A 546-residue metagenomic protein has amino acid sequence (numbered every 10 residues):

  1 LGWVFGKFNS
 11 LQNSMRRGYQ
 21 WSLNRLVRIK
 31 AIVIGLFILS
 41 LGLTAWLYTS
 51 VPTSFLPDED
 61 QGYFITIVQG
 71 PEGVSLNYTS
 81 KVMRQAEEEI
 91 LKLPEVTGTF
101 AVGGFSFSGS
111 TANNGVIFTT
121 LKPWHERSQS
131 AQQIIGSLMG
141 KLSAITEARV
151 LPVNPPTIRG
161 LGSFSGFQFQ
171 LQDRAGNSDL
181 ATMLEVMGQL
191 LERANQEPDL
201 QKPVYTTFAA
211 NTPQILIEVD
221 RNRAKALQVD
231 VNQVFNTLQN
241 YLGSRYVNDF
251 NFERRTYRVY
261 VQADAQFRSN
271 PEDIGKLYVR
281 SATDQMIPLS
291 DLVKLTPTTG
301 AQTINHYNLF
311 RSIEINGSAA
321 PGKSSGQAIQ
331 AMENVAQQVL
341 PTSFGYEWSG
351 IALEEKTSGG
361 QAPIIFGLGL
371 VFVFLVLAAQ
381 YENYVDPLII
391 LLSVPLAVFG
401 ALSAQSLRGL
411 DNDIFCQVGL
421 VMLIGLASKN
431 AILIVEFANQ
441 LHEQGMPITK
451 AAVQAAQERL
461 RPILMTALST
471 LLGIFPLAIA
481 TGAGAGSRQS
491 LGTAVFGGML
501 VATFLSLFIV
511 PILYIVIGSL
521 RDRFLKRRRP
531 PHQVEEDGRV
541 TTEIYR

Functional and structural regions predicted by a protein language model:
L1-L26, L292, E354, L388 (+3 more regions): Hydrophobic alpha-helical segments of integral membrane proteins, encompassing both true transmembrane helices
G2-S54, E536-R546: Signature of alpha-helical transmembrane segments and their immediate interfacial
Q12-K30, P52, L56, E87 (+12 more regions): Alpha-helical membrane-interface segments at transmembrane helix boundaries
I34, I65, Y78-A101, N113-P213 (+5 more regions): Surface-exposed amphipathic alpha-helical segments in non-transmembrane regions that serve as interaction surfaces
F37-V74, E126, P152, S165-G166 (+2 more regions): Transmembrane helices with small-residue packing motifs
F105-S108, G160: AMP-binding (ANL) adenylation modules
F372-R459, L464-A483, G497, V501 (+1 more regions): Hydrophobic transmembrane alpha-helices and their membrane-interface caps in long multi-pass transport proteins
G482-G538: Hydrophobic alpha-helical transmembrane segments of membrane transport and translocation systems, primarily multi-pass
